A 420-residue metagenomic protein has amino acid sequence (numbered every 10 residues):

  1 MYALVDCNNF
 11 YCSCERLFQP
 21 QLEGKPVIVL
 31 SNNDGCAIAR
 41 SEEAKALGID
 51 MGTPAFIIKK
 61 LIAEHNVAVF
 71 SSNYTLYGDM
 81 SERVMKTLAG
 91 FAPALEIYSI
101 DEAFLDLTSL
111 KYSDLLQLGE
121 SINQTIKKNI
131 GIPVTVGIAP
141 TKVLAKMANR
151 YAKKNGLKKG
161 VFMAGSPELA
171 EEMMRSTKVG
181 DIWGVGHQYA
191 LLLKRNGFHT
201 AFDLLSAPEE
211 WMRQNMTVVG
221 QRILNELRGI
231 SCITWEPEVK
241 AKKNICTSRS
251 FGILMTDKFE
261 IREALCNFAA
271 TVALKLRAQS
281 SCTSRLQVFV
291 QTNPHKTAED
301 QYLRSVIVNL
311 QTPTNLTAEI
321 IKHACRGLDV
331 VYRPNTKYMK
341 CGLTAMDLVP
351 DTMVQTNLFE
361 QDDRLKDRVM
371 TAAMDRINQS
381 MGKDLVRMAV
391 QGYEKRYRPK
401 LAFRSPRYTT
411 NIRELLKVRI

Functional and structural regions predicted by a protein language model:
M1-N225, R364-I420: Gly/Gly-Pro- and Ser/Thr-rich, intrinsically disordered tail segments characteristic of DNA damage-repair and tolerance
F10, N33-C36, N293-K296, L348-T352: Short, charged/polar surface micro-motifs in flexible loops or helix N-caps
K25, V134, S284-L286, C341: Change "...and in nucleic-acid phosphodiester-cleaving endonucleases..." to "...and in nucleic-acid processing enzymes
Y98-E102, A139-K142, S281-R285, T336-K340: Short Gly/Ser/Thr- and Asp/Glu-enriched loop/turn motifs at secondary-structure junctions
A103-S109, R304-Q311, V354-E360: Short, hydrophobic beta-strand segments
P140-K142, G229-I233, T344-M346: Short glycine-enriched loops at secondary-structure junctions
D181, Y189-K337, M353: DNA-contacting surface of Y-family translesion DNA polymerases
C325-S380: C-terminal hydrophobic structural anchor segments that stabilize assembly/packing rather than catalytic chemistry
